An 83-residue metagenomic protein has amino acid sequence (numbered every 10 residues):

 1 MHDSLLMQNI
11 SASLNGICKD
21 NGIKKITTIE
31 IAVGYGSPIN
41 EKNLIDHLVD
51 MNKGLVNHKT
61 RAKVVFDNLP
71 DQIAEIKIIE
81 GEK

Functional and structural regions predicted by a protein language model:
M1-K83: Charge-rich, low-complexity N-terminal segments
